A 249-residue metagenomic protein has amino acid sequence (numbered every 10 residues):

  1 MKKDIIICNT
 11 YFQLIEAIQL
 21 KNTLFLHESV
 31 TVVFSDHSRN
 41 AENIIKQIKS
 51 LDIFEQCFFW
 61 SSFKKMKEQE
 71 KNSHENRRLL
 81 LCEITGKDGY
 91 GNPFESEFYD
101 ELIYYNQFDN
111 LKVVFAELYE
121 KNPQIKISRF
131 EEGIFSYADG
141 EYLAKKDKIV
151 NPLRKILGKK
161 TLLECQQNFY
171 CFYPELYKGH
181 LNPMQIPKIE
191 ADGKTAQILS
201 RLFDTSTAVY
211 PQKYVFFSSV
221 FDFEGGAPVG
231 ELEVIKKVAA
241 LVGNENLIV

Functional and structural regions predicted by a protein language model:
M1-D4, E97-Y99, T205-V215, S219-V220 (+1 more regions): A short, charged/proline- and glycine-enriched loop that marks the coil->beta-strand transition at the N-terminal
D4-L14, D222-L232: Short, glycine-rich nucleotide/cofactor-binding loops
I5-C171: Active-site and donor-binding regions of nucleotide-sugar-utilizing enzymes
K21-T23, G91-E95, S200-Y210, V238-A239: Short boundary motifs at domain starts and secondary-structure transition points
H74-R77, L81-I84, D192, A196 (+1 more regions): A conditional alpha-helix N-cap/helix-loop micro-motif detector
E132, Y137-E224: A nucleotide-sugar donor-handling region in carbohydrate enzymes
P152, V234-K237: Histidine/cysteine-enriched polar flanking segments
A240-V249: Catalytic donor nucleotide-activated moiety binding site of glycosyltransferases and closely related
